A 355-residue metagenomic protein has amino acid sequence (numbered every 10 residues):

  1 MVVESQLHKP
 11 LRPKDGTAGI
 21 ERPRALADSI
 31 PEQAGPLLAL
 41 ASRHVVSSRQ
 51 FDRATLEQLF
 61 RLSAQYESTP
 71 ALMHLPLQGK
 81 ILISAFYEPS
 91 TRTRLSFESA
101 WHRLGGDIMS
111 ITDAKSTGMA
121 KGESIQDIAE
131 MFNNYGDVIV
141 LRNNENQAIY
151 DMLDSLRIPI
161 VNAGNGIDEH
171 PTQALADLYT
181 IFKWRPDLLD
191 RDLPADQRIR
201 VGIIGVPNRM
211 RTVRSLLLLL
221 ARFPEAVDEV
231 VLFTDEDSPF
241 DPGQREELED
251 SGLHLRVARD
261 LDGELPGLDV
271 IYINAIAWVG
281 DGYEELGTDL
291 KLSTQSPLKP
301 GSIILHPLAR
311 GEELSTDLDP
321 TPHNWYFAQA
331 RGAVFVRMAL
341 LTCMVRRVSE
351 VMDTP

Functional and structural regions predicted by a protein language model:
V2-L95: Positively charged, low-complexity intrinsically disordered leader regions
S48-P76, I167-D196: Short N-terminal or domain-adjacent regulatory/targeting segments
L75-K183, G311-T316: Phosphate/diphosphate ligand-binding glycine-rich loop within oxidoreductases
Y87-A100, K183-I273: Glycine-rich phosphate/diphosphate-binding loop of Rossmann-like nucleotide-binding domains
I158, E225-D228, S296-I303: A short helix->loop->beta-strand "cap" motif at the edges of active sites that frequently abuts
L248-N324: Rossmann-like adenosine-cofactor binding region
G301-S302, P307-P355: Adenosine-phosphate binding glycine-rich loop
